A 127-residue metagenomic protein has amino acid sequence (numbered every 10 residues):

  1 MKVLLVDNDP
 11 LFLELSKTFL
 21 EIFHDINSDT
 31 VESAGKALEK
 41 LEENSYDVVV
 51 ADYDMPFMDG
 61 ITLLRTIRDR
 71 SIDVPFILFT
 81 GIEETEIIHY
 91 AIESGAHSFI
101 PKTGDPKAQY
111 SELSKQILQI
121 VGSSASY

Functional and structural regions predicted by a protein language model:
P10-D29: Two-component/phosphorelay signaling modules centered on CheY-like receiver
T30-E39, G60: Helix N-cap/capping motif at the beta->alpha junctions
E39, I61-D73, Y90-E93: Short amphipathic alpha-helix used as the core "switch/output" element in two-component signaling
N44-V50: Active-site beta3 strand of CheY-like receiver
M55: Receiver (REC) domain active-site loop signature in two-component systems and cognate sites in sensor histidine kinases
T62, E83-I100, G104-A108: Alpha4 helix (beta4-alpha4-beta5 surface) of REC/receiver domains from two-component response regulators
Q109-Y127: Receiver (REC) domain switch/output surface
